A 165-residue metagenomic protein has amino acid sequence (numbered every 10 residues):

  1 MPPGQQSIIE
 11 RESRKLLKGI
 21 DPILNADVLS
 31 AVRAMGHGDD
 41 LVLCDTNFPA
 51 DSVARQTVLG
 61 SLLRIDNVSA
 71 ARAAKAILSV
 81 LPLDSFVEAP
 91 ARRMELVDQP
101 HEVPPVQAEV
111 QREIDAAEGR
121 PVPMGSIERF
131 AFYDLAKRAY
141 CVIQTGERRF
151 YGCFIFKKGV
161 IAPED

Functional and structural regions predicted by a protein language model:
M1-K15: N-terminal amphipathic/basic-hydrophobic helices that include classical n-h-c signal peptides and signal-anchor
P2-P3, S61-I65, R93-V103: Short, glycine/charged-rich beta-strand-loop motifs at protein surfaces that mediate ligand recognition and catalysis
R11-D66: Long, hydrophobic N-terminal alpha-helical segment
D21, N25, L29, R33-H37 (+3 more regions): Generic secondary-structure signature for well-ordered alpha-helical cores
P22, A26, R64-A71, P100-A108 (+1 more regions): Electropositive phosphate-/nucleotide-binding environments in soluble metabolic enzymes
D39-V42, G60-L62, D84-E95, P121-P123 (+2 more regions): Structural motif
I65-E88, Q99: Long, charge-dense
D98-D165: Glycine-rich, aromatic-bearing surface loops/beta-hairpins
